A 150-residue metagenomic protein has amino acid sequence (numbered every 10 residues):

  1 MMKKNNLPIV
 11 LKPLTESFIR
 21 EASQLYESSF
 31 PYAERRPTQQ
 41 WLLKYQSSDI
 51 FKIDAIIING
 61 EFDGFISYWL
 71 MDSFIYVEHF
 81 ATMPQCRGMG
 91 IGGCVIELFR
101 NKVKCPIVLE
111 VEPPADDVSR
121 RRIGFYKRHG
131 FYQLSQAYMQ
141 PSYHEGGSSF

Functional and structural regions predicted by a protein language model:
M2-Q40: Short amphipathic alpha-helix that is part of the acyltransferase structural core
F30-N59: Active-site rim helix/loop that mediates acceptor-substrate recognition in acyltransferases
A55, E61-W69, S73-A81: Conserved beta-strand in the GNAT
T82, G88-N101: Conserved acetyl-CoA-binding loop-helix of GNAT-fold acetyltransferases
V103-D117: Conserved GNAT acetyl-CoA-binding A-motif
P113-Q136: Conserved active-site alpha-helix within GNAT-family acetyltransferase domains
V118-R120, M139-F150: C-terminal "cap" of GNAT-fold acetyltransferases
